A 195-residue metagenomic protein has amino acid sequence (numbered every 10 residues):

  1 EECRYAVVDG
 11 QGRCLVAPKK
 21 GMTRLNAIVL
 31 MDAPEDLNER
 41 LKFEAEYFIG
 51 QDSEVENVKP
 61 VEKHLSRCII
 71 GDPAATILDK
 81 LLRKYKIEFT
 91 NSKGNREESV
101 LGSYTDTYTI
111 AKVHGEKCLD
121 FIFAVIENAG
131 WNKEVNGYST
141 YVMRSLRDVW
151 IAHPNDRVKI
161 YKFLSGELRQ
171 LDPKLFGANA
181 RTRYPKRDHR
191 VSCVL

Functional and structural regions predicted by a protein language model:
E1-V8, G12-K19, T23-M31: Short alpha-helix boundary/capping and kink motifs at helix termini
M22-L195: Solvent-exposed functional surfaces
